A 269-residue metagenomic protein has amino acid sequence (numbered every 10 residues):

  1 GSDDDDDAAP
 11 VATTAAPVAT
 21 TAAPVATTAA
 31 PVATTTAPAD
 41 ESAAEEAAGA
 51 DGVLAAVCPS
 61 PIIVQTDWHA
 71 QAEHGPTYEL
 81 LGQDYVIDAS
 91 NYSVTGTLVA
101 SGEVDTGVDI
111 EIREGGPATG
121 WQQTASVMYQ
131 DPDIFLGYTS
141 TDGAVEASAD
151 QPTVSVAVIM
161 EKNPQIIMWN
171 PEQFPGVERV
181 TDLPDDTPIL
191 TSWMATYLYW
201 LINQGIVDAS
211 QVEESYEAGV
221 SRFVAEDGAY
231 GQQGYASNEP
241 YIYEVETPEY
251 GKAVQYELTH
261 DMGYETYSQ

Functional and structural regions predicted by a protein language model:
G1-D4: Bacterial signal peptide processing site
D7-P10, A23-I63, S148-A149, Q173-D186: Immediate post-signal peptide segment of exported/extracytoplasmic ligand-binding proteins
L54, P61-Q83, P117: Extracytoplasmic "Venus flytrap"
C58-I62, Y85-A118, Q130-D133, D186 (+3 more regions): A local structural motif
I62-I63, Q151-M160, Q165-I166, E178-I189 (+1 more regions): A structural signal for short loop-to-beta-strand junctions that line the ligand-binding cleft of periplasmic/secreted
D67-Q71, E161, N170-F174, P188-T196 (+2 more regions): Short coil/turn segments
E73-L81, V94-V154, Q165-E178, Y197-L201 (+2 more regions): Pocket-flanking alpha-helical
D142, E217-R222, D227-Q269: Pocket-lining segment of extracytoplasmic ligand-binding domains
